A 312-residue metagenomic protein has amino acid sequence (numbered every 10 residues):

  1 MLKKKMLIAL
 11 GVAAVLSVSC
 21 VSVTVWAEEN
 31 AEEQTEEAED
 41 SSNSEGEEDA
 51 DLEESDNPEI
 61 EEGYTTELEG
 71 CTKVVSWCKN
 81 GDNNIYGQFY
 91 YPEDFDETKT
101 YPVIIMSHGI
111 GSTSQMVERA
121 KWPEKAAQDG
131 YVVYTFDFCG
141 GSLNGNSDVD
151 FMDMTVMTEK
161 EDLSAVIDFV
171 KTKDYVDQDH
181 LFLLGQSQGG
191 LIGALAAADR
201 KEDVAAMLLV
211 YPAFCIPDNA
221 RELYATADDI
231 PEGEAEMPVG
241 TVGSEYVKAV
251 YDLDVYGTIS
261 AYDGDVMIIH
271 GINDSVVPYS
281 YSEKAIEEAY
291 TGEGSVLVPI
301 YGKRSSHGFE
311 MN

Functional and structural regions predicted by a protein language model:
E53-T98: N-terminal cap/lid segment of alpha/beta-hydrolase-fold proteins
S112-P123: The serine-hydrolase catalytic nucleophile loop
R119, G264, P278-E288: Short alpha-helix in the alpha/beta-hydrolase fold that links the catalytic acid
A126-G145: Conserved alpha/beta-hydrolase
M152-D174: Alpha/beta-hydrolase active-site loop
L195-V242: Hydrolase active-site cap/lid region
Y262, I268-H270, D274: Short beta-strand/loop motif that positions the catalytic acidic residue of the alpha/beta-hydrolase fold
T291-N312: C-terminal catalytic histidine-bearing segment of alpha/beta-hydrolase fold enzymes
